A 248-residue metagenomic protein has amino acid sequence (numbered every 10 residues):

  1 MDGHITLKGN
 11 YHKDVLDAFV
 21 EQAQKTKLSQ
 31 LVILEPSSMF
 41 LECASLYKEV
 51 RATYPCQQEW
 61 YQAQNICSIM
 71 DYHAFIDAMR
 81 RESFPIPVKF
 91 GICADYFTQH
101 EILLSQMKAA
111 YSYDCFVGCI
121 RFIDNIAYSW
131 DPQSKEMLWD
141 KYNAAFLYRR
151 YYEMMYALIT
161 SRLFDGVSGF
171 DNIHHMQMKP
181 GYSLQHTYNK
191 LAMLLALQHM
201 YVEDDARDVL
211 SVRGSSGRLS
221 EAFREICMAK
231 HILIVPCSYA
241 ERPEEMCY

Functional and structural regions predicted by a protein language model:
M1-T98, M176, Y182, H186 (+5 more regions): An N-terminally biased module of ancient metal coordination in phosphate/nucleic-acid-related enzymes
G9, Y111-Y113, G118-K230: Domain-core and long-helix interface of multi-subunit machines
H12-Q22, Q99-M107, R150-L158: Short, acidic/polar
A78-A127: Active-site gating/metal-coordination segments in enzymes
